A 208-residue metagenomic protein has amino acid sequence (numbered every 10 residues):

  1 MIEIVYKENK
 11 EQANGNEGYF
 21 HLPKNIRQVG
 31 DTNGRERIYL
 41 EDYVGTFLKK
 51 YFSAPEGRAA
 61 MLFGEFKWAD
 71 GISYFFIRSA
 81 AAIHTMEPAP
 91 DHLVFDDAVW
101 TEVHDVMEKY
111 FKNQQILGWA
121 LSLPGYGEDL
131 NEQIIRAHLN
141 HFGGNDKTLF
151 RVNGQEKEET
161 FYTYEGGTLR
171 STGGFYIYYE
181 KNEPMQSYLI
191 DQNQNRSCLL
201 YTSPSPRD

Functional and structural regions predicted by a protein language model:
M1-Q115, E128-L199: Conserved beta-strand-loop surface patch within small alpha/beta domains used for substrate/adaptor or ligand engagement
L117-Y126: Histidine-centered catalytic micro-motifs
S122, G154, P206: Residues immediately flanking
Y201-D208: Conserved small/polar residues in nucleotide/adenosyl-binding loops
